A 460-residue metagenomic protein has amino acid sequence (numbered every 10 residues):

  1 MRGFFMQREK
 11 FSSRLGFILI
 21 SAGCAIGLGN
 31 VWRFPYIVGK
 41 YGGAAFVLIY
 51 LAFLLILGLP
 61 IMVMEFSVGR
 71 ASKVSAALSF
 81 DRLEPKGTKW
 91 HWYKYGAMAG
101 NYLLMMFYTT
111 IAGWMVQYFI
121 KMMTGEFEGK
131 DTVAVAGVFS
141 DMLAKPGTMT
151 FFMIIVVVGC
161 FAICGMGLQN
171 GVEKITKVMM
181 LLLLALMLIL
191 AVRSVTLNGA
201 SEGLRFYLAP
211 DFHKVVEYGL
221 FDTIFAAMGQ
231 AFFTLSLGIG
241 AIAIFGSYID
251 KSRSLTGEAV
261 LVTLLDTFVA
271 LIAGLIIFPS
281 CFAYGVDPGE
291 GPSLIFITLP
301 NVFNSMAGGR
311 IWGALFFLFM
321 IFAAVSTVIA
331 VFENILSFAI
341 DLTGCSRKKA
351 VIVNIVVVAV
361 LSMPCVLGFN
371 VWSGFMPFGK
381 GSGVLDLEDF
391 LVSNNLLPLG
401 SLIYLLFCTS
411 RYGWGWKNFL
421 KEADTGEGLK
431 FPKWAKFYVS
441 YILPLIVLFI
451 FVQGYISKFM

Functional and structural regions predicted by a protein language model:
R2-W32, I61-F66, R70-Y95, D250-S254 (+1 more regions): Membrane-interface "cap" regions at the ends of multi-pass membrane proteins
F5-E9, I37-Y41, A71-G96, T109-Q169 (+5 more regions): Inter-helical loop and helix-membrane interface segments of multi-pass membrane transporters/permeases
Q7-F11, E173, K177-V325, I329 (+2 more regions): Membrane-embedded translocation segments of transport machinery
K10, G16-I18, C24, T150-F151 (+5 more regions): Loop-to-transmembrane helix boundary motifs in multi-pass membrane proteins
K10-S21, F46-I49, T88-Y102, T150-V156 (+6 more regions): Select transmembrane alpha-helical segments in multipass membrane proteins
G16-F53, E202, G240-G246, G257-V260 (+1 more regions): Transmembrane helix-boundary motif of multi-pass solute transporters/channels
A324-A330, V351-F369, D386-K421: Hydrophobic alpha-helical segments of multi-pass membrane transport proteins
F378, G383-L406, G428-M460: A generic transmembrane alpha-helix motif of multi-pass inner-membrane proteins
